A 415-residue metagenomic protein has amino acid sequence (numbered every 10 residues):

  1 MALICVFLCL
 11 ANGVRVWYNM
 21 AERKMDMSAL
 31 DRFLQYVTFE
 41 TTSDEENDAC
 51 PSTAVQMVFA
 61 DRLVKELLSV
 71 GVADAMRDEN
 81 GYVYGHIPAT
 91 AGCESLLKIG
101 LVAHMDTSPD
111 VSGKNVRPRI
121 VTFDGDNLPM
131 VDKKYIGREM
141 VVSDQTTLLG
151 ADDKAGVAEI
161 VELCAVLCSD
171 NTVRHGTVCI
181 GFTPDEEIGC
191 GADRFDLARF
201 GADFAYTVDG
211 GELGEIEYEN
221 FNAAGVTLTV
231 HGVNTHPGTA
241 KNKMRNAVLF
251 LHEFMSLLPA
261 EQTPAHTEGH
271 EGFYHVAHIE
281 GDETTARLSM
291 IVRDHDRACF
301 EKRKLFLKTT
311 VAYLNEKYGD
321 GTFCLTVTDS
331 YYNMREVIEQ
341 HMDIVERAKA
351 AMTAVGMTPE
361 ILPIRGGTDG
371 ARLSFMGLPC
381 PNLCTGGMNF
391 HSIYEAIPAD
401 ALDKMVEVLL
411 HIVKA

Functional and structural regions predicted by a protein language model:
V6-A11, R15-N19: Short, positively charged and aromatic/hydrophobic N-terminal segments
D26-A54, V142, Y331, H391-S392: N-terminal capping segment at the start of a domain
Q35, D282-T284, P359-V408, I412: Zn-dependent metallopeptidase/amidohydrolase metal-coordination segment
E45-E46, D74, T172-T177, A260-H275 (+2 more regions): Flexible, glycine/charged-enriched surface loops at secondary-structure junctions
D48-L96, G100-V102: A non-catalytic alpha/beta surface segment that caps or lines the substrate-entry region of metallo-dependent hydrolase
C93-T177, F182, A202, K404: Active-site metal-coordination/substrate-binding segment of hydrolases, especially metallo-dependent peptidases
D124-K133, R138-L148, D185-K308, A312 (+2 more regions): Midchain, well-structured core segments that form catalytic/ion-binding scaffolds
L249-H266, F273-A277, T322, Y332-C380: Active-site-adjacent substrate-binding region of metalloamidase/peptidase-like peptide-processing proteins
